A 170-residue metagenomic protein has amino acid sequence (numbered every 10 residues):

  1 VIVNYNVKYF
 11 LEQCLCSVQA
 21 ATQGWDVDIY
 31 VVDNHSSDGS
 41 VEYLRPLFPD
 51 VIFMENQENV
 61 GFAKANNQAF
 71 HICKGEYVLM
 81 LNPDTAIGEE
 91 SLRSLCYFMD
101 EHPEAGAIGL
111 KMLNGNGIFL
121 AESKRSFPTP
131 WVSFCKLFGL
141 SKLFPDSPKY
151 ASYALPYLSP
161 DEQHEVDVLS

Functional and structural regions predicted by a protein language model:
V7-T22: Short, well-formed alpha-helical segments that are part of the catalytic scaffolds of diverse glycosyltransferases
S17, W25, D33-E42, E58: A conserved acidic beta->alpha catalytic loop
Q19-V31, D50-I52: Short loop->beta transition adjacent to catalytic acidic/histidine clusters or analogous donor-positioning motifs
V41-I72: Conserved donor nucleotide-binding strand/loop of the catalytic core
V78: Short aromatic/hydrophobic "clamp" motif used to bind/position activated sugar donors
N82-A86: The conserved acidic donor/metal-binding loop of glycosyltransferases
G88-E122: Conserved donor NDP-sugar-binding/catalytic core segment of glycosyltransferases
F127-D167: Short, flexible, basic/aromatic active-site loop/helix in glycosyltransferases
